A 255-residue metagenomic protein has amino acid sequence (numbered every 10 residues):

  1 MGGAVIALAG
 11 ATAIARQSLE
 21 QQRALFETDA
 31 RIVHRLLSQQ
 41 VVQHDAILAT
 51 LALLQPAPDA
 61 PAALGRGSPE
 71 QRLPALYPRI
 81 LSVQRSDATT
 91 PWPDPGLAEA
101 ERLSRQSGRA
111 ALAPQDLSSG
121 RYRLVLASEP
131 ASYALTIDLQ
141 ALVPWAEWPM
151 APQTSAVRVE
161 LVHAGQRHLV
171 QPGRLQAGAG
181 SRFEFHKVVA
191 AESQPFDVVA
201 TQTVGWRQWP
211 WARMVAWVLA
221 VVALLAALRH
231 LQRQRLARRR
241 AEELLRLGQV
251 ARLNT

Functional and structural regions predicted by a protein language model:
M1-V5, W211-A212: N-terminal signal-anchor/signal peptide hydrophobic helix marking the start of the first transmembrane segment
G3-P61: Juxtamembrane extracytoplasmic/periplasmic/luminal helical "stalk" adjacent to the first N-terminal
D29, Q43-E99: Extracytoplasmic/periplasmic sensory segments of membrane signal-transduction proteins
R66-P74, L103-Q166: Solvent-exposed, extracytoplasmic
T90-G96, R123-V125, R167-P172: Amphipathic coiled-coil signal-relay and dimerization helices
H163-A220: Extracellular/periplasmic juxtamembrane segments that couple receptor/chemosensory ectodomains to their
R207-V250: Cytoplasm-proximal transmembrane signaling helix
R252-T255: A short helix-to-beta-strand capping loop
